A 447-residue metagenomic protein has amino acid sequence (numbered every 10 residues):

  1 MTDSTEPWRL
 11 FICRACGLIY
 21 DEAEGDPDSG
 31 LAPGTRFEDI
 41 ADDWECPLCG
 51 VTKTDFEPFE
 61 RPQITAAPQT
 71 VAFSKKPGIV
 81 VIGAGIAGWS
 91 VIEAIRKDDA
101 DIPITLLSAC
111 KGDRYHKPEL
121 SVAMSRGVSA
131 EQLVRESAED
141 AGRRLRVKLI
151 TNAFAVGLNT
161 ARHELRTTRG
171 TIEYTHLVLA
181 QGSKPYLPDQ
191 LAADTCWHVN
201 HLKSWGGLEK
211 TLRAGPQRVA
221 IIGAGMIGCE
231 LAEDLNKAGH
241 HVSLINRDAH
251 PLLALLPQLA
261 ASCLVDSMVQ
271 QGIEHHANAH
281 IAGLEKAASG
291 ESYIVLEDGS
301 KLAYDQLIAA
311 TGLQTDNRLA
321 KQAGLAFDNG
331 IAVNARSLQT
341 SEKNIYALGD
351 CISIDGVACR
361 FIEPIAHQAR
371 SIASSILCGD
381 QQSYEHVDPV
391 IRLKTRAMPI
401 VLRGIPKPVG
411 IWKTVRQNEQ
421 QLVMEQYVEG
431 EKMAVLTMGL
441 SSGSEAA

Functional and structural regions predicted by a protein language model:
E6, L10-S29, V71-V147, A232-L255: Beta1-alpha1 glycine-rich phosphate/pyrophosphate-binding loop at the start of Rossmann-like nucleotide-binding domains
D28-D43: Short linker/helix segments within small regulatory modules
D39-V80, E139-R218, I222, N278 (+4 more regions): FAD-binding core/adjacent interface of flavoenzyme oxidoreductases
S74-V80, C351-E445: Mid-to-C-terminal Rossmann-like scaffold of FAD/NAD(P)H-dependent oxidoreductases
A84, L107-A109, A224, R247 (+2 more regions): Cofactor-binding loop segments of dinucleotide-utilizing enzymes, especially the Rossmann-like FAD- and NAD(P)+-binding
G85-W89, K111, S183-P185, K203 (+3 more regions): Residue-level detector of alpha-helix initiation sites
G112, S121, L133-V134, R218 (+2 more regions): Rossmann-like dinucleotide-binding cores of NAD(P)H-dependent redox enzymes
D194-G215, G290-Y293, K301-S374: FAD-site-proximal beta/loop scaffold in flavoenzymes
